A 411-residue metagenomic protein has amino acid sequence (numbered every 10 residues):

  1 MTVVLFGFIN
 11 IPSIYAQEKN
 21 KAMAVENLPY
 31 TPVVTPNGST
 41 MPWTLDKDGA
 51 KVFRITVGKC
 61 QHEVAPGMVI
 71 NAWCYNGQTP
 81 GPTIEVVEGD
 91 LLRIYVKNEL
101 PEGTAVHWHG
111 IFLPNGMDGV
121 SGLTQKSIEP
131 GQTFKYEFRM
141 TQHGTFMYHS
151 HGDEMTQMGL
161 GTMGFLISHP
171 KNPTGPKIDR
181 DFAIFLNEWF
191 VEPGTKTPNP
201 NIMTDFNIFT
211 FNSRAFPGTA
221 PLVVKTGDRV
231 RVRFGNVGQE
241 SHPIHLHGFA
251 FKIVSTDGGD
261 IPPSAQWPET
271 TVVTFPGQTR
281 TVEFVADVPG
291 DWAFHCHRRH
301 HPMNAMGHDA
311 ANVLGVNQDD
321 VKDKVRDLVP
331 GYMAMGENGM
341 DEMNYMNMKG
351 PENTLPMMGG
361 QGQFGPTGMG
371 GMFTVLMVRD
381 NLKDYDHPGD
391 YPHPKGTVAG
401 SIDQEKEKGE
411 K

Functional and structural regions predicted by a protein language model:
M1-K411: Copper-binding active sites and cupredoxin-like electron-transfer domains, recognizing His/Cys-rich ligand loops
